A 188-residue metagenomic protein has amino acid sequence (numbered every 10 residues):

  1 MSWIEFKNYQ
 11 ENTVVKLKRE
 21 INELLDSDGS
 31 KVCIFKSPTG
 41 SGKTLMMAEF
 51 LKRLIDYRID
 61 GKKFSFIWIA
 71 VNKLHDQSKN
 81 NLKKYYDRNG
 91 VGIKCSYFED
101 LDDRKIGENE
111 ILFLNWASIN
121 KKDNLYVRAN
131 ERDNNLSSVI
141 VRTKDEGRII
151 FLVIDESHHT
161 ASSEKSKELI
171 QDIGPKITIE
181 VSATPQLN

Functional and structural regions predicted by a protein language model:
I4-G29, N115: N-terminal pre-P-loop "Q-motif" helix
S27-F50: Walker A/P-loop
D28-G29, G61-K62, I106-E108, E146-R148 (+1 more regions): Short loop/turn elements that form and flank the Walker-type P-loop nucleotide-binding site in RecA-like NTPase cores
C33, I67, L112-L114, V153 (+1 more regions): Hydrophobic/aromatic beta-strand patches that form the interior of the parallel beta-sheet core in alpha/beta enzyme
S37-P38, A70-N72, F113-K121, A183: Short loop/turn segments at strand-loop or loop-helix junctions that form parts of catalytic or ligand-binding pockets
T44-E49, I59-G90, N115-S118: Conserved Walker A/P-loop ATP-binding site and its immediately adjacent core in helicase/helicase-like ATPase domains
E49-K52, I119-N188: Signature of the SF2 helicase/ATPase Hel1-core->accessory helical subdomain module
Y86-N134: Inter-Walker segment of RecA-like/P-loop motor cores
